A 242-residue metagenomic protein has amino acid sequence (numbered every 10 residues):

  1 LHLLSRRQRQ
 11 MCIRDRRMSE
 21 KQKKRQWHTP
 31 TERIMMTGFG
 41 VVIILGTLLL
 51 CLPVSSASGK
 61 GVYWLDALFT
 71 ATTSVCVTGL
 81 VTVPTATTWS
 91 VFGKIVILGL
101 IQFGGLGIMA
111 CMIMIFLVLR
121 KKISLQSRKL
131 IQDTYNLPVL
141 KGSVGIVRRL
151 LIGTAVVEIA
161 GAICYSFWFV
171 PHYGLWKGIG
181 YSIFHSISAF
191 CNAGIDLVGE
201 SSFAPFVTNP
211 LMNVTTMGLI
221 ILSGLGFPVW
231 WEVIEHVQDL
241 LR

Functional and structural regions predicted by a protein language model:
L1-D15: Single conserved hydrophobic/aromatic residue that forms the stacking wall/gate of nucleotide- or nucleobase-binding
R14-R242: Membrane-proximal intracellular helices of multi-pass ion channels
